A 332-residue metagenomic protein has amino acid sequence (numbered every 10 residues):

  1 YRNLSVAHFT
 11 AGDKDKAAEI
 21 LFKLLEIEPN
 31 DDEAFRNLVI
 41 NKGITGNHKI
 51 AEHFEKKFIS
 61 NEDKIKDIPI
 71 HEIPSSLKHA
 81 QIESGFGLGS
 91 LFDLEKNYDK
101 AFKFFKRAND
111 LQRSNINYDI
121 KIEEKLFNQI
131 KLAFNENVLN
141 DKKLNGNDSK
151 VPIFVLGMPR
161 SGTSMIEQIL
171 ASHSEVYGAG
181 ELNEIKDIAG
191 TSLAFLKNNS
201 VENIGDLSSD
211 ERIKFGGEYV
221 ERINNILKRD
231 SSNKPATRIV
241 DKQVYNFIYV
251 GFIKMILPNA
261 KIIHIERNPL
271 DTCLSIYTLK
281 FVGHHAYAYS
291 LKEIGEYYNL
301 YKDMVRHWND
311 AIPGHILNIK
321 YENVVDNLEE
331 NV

Functional and structural regions predicted by a protein language model:
Y1-I226, D230-K234: Alpha-helical solenoid repeat scaffolds of the TPR/TPR-like class and their adjacent stem/linker regions that mediate
A11, L25, V176-A179, N183-S209 (+1 more regions): PAPS-dependent sulfotransferase catalytic domain
